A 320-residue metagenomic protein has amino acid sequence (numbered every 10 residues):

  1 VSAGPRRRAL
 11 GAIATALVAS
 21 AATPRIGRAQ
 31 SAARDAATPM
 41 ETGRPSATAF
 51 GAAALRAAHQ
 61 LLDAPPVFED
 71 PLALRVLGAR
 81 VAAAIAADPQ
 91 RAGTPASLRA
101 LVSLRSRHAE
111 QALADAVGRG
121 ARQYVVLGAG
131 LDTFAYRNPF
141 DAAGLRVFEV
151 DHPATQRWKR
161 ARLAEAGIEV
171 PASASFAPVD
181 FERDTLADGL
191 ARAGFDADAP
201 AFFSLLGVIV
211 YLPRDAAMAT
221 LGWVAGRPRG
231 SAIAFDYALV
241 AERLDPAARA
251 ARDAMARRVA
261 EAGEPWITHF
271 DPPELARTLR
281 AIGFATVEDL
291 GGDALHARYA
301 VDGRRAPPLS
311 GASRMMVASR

Functional and structural regions predicted by a protein language model:
V1-L17: N-terminal secretory signal peptides and thylakoid transit peptides that target proteins across membranes
L17, S31-V125, A129-A177, A197: Rossmann-like AdoMet
V179-T185: Conserved acidic residues
L186-A197: Short amphipathic alpha-helix with an adjacent loop that forms part of the alpha/beta core around
S204: A conserved beta-strand element that flanks and buttresses the S-adenosyl-L-methionine
Y211-W223: A short, conserved alpha-helix within the catalytic core of class I
P228-A238: Conserved beta-strand signature within the Rossmann-like core of class I S-adenosyl-L-methionine
P246-R320: Rossmann-like AdoMet/SAM-dependent catalytic core
